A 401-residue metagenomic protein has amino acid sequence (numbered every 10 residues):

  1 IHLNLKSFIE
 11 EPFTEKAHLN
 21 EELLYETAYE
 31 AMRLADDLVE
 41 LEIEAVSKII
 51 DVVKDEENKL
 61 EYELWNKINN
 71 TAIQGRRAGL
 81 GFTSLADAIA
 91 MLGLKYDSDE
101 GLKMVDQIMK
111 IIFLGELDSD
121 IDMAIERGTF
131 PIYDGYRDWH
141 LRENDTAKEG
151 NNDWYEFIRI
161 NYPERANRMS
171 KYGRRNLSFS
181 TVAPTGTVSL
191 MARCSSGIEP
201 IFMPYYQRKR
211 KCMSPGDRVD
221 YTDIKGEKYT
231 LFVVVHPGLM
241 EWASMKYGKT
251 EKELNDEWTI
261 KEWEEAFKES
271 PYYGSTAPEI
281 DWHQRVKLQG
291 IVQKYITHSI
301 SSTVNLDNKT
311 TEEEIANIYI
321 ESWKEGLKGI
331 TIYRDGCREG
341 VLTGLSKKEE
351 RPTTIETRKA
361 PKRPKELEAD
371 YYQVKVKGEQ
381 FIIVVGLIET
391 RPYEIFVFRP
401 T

Functional and structural regions predicted by a protein language model:
I1-D36, L41, G81, L141-A147: Internal glycine-rich alpha/beta core junctions
F8-E22, A45-S47, A90-M104: Inter-helical turn/loop segments and adjacent helix faces that build the functional surface of alpha-helical bundle
E15-E21, K67-T71, D99-M109, M203-K225: Short beta-alpha connecting loops at secondary-structure transitions that line or flank enzyme active sites
T27-N69, I73, K95-T185, R193 (+2 more regions): Internal maturation/activation junctions in enzymes
A28, A35-S47, D51, Y155-R159 (+3 more regions): Catalytic alpha/beta core of large soluble enzyme barrels
R76-M91, Q107-K110, T187-L190: Contiguous, well-ordered alpha-helical segments that form the cores/surfaces of helical PPI scaffolds
G81-S84, E116, E314: Residue-level detector of well-ordered alpha-helical segments, enriched for hydrophobic/aromatic packing positions
I158-K171, G344-L387: Short, Gly/Pro- and small/polar-rich lid/capping loops
